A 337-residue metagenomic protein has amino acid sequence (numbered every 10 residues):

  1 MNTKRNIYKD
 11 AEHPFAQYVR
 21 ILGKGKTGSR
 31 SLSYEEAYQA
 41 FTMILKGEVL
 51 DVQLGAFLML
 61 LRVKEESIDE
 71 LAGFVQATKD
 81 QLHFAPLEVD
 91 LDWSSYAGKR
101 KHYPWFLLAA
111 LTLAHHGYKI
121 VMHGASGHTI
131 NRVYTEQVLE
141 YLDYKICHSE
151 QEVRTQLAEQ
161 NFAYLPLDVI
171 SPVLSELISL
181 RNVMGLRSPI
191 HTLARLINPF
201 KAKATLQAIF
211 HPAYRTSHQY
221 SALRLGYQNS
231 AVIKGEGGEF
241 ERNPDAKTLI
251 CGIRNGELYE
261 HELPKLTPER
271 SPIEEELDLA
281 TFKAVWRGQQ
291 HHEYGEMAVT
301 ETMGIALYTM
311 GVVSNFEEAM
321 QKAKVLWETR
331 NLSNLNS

Functional and structural regions predicted by a protein language model:
M1-H102, A114-H116, I120, P268 (+3 more regions): Acidic, glycine/proline-rich low-complexity segments that act as flexible tails and inter-domain linkers
H13-Q17, S31-Q39, E48-A56, E66-G73 (+12 more regions): Conserved active-site and cofactor/substrate-binding residues in soluble primary-metabolism enzymes
F57, L139, A194, M303: Residue-level signal for inorganic ion chemistry
E88-Q156: A generic, well-ordered mixed alpha/beta core segment in the N-terminal half of proteins
D90-D92, Y118-V121, K145, N161-D168 (+5 more regions): Structural motif
H148-A208: Phosphate/diphosphate-binding glycine-rich loops and adjacent basic-rich segments that engage nucleotide
K203-I233, G238-E241: Glycine-rich ThDP/TPP pyrophosphate-binding loop and its adjacent helix/strand module within ThDP-dependent enzymes
N255-M310: A hydrophobic, small-residue-rich beta->alpha segment in the mid-to-C-terminal subdomain of diverse proteins
